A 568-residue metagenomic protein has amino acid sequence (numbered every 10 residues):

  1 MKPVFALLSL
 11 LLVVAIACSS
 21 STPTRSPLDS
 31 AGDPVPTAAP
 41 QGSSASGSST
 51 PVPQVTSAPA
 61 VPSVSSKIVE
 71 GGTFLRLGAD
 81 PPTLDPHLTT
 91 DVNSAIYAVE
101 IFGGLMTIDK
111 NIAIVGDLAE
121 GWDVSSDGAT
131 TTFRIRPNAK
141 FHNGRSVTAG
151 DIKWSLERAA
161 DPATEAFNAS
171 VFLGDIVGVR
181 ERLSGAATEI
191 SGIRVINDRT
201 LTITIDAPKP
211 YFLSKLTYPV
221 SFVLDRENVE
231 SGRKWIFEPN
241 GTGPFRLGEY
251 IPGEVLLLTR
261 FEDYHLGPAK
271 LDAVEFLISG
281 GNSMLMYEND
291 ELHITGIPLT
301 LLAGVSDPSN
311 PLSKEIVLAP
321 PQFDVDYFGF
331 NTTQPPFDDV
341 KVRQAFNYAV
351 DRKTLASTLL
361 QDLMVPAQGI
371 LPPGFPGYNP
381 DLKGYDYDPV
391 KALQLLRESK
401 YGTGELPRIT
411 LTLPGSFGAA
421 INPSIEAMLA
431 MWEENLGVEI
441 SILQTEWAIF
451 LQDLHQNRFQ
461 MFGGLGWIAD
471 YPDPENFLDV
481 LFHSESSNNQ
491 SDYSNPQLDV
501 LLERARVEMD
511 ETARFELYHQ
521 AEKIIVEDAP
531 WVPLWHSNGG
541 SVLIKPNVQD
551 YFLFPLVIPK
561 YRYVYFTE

Functional and structural regions predicted by a protein language model:
C18-K67: Ser/Thr-rich, Proline-interspersed low-complexity disordered segments
V61, S65, G78-I96, L118-A119 (+6 more regions): A structural "hinge/loop" feature
L75-S126, E157, E238-G241: N-terminal lobe/hinge region of extracytoplasmic solute-binding protein
G78, E165, I294-P389, P407-I409 (+3 more regions): Local pocket/hinge segments that shape ligand/substrate recognition
E120-V171, T202, M286, P336: Aromatic- and charge-enriched surface segment that lines or borders ligand/interaction sites
V177, S184-S191, D198-R199, T204-A269 (+3 more regions): Gly/Pro-rich hinge or "lid" segments in bacterial periplasmic/extracellular proteins
E230-R233, F261-S306, Q322: Ligand-site clamp/hinge motif
I251, A349-Y378, A420-A430, L451-E568: Detector for C-terminal structural segments
